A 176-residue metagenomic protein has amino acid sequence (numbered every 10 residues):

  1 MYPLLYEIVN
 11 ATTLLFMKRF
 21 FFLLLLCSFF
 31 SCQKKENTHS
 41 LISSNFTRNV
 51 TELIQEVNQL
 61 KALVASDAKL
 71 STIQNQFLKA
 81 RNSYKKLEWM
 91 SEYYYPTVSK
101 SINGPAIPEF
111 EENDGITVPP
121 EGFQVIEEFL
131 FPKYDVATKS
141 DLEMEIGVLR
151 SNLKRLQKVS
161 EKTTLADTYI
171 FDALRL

Functional and structural regions predicted by a protein language model:
M1-N37: Bacterial Sec-dependent N-terminal signal peptides
K35-L176: Mature extracytoplasmic or organellar-lumen-exposed domains after removal of signal/transit peptides
